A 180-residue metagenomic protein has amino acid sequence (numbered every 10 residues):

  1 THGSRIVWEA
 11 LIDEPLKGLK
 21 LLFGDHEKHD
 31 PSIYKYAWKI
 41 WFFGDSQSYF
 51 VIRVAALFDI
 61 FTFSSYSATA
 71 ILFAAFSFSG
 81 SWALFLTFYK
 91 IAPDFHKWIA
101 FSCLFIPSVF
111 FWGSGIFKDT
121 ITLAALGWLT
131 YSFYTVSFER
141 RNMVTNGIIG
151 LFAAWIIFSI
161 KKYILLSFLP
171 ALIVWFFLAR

Functional and structural regions predicted by a protein language model:
T1-A37: Extracytoplasmic loop-helix module adjacent to an early transmembrane segment
D30-L72: Juxtamembrane segments of multi-pass membrane glycosylation machinery that transfer sugars from lipid-linked donors
T69-I91: Transmembrane-helix motifs of polytopic, lipid-linked glycan transferases
Y89-D94, L129-T145: Membrane-interface transmembrane helices that cradle and orient dolichyl/undecaprenyl
I99-L104: Short helix- or helix-capping micro-motifs that position conserved polar/aromatic residues at function-defining sites
F110-F111, T145-L165: Membrane-interface alpha helices of multi-pass inner-membrane proteins
G115-T120: Short acidic/glycine- and proline-prone juxtamembrane loop motifs at membrane-interface regions of multi-pass membrane
T130-F138, L166-R180: Perimembrane helix-loop-helix junctions
